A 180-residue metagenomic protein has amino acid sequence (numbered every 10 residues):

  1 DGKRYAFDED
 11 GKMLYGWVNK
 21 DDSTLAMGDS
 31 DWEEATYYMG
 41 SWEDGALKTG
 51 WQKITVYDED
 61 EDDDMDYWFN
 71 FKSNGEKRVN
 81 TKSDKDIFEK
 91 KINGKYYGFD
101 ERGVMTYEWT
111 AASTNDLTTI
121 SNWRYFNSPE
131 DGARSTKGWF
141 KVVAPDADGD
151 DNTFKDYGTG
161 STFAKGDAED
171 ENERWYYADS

Functional and structural regions predicted by a protein language model:
D1-S180: Extracellular adhesion/carbohydrate-binding repeat motifs centered on closely spaced tryptophans
